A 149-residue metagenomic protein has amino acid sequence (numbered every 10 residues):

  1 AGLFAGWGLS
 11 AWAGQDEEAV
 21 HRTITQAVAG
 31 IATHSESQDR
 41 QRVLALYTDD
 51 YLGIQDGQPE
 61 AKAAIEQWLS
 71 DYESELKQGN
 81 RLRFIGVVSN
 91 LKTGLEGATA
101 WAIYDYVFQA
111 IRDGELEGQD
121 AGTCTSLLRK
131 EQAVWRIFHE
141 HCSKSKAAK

Functional and structural regions predicted by a protein language model:
G2-L46, D50, I54, K149: Short, low-complexity N-terminal intrinsically disordered segments enriched in polar/charged residues
R22, R40-L95, D105, Q119: A solvent-exposed, acidic/Ser-Thr-rich amphipathic alpha-helical stretch
E36, F108-R112, L128: Beta-strand elements of well-folded, non-transmembrane domains
Y47, Y106-F108, H141-K144: Short beta-strand segments enriched in hydrophobic/aromatic residues within well-folded beta-rich domains
V88, G97-T99, Q132: Residue-level signal for tight coil/turn positions that link beta-strands
W101, A121-K149: Short beta-strand edge/turn micro-motifs at domain boundaries
A110-G114, A147-K149: A short, acidic/glycine-rich surface segment
